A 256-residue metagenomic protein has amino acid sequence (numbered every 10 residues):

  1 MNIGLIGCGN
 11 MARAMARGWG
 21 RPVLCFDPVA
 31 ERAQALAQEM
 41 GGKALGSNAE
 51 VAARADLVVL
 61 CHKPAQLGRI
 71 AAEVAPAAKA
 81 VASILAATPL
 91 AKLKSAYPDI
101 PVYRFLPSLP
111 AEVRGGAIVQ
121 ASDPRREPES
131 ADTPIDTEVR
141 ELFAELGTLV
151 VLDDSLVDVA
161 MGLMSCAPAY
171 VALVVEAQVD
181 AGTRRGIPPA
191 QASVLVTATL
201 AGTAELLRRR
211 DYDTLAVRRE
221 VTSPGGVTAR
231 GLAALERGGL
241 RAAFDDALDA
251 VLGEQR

Functional and structural regions predicted by a protein language model:
M1-G46, E50-L57, A96, G115 (+2 more regions): NAD(P)+-binding Rossmann beta1-loop-alpha1 motif at the extreme N-terminus of oxidoreductases
P22, A55, A78, I100 (+1 more regions): Short, well-ordered alpha-helix to beta-strand connector turns
A33, V51, L67, P188-L195 (+1 more regions): Small-residue helix-packing motif on alpha-helices
E39, K92-P101, A117-V159, V171-R209 (+1 more regions): Internal alpha-helical scaffold of NAD(P)-dependent oxidoreductase catalytic cores
S47-Y97: Rossmann-fold NAD(P) dinucleotide-binding segment
S130, T197-R256: NAD(P)-dependent Rossmann-like dehydrogenase/reductase catalytic/cofactor-binding core
